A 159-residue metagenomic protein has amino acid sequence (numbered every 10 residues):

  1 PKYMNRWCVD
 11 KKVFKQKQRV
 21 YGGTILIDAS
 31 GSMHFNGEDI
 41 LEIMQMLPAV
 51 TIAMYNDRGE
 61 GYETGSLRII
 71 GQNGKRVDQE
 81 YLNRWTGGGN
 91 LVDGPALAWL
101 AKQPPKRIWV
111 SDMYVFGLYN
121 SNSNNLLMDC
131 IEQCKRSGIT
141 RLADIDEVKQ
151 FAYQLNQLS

Functional and structural regions predicted by a protein language model:
P1-T24, G31-I43, A49: Acidic, polar low-complexity linker/tail segments
T24-S30, A96, L100-N124: DG-centered beta-turn motif at the end of beta-strands
L26, L41-V50, I69, N73 (+2 more regions): C-terminal structured domains
E38-D39, G87, M113-S159: VWA/integrin I-like adhesion module and closely mimicked acidic/polar interface patches used
Q45, A98-K102, E132: Surface-exposed alpha-helical segments enriched in charged/polar residues
M46, R58-G61: Conserved polymerase palm-domain catalytic core
I52-Y55: Short internal beta-strands
E60-P104, V115-L118, A143-A152: Von Willebrand factor
